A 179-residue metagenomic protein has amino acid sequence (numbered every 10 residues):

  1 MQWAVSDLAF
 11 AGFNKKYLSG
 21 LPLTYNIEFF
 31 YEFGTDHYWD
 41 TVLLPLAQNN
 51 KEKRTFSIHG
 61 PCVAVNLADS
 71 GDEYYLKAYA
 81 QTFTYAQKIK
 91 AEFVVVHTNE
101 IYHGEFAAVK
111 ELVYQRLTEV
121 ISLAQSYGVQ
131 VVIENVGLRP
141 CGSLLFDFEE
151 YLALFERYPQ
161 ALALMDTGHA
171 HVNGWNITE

Functional and structural regions predicted by a protein language model:
M1-Q87, L162: N-terminal pre-domain/capping segments
A9-A11, Y31-T35, G60-A64, T98-Y102 (+2 more regions): Active-site-proximal loop/turn and secondary-structure-junction residues that shape catalytic pockets, frequently
N14-S19, Y38-L46, A107-E111, R139-P159 (+1 more regions): Distinct, well-ordered alpha-helical segments
D69-L162: Active-site acidic/histidine proton-transfer and metal-coordination neighborhood in alpha/beta enzyme cores
